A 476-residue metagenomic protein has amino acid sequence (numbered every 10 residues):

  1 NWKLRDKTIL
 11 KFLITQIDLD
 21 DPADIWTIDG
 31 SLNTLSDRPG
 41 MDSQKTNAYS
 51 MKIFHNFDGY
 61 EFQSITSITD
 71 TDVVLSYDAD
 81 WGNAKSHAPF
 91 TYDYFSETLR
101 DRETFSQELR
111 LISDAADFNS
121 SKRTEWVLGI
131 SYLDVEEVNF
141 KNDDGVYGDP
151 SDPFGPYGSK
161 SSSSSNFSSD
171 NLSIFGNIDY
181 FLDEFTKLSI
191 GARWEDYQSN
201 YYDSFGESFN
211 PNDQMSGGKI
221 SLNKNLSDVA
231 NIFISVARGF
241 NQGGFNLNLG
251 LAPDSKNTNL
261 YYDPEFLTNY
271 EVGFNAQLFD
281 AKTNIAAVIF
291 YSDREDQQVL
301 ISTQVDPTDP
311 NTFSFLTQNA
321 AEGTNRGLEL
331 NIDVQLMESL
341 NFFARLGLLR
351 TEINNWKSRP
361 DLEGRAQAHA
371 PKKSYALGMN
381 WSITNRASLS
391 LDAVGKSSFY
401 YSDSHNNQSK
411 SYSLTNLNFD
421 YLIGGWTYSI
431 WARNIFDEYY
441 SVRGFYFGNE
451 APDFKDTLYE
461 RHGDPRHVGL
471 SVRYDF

Functional and structural regions predicted by a protein language model:
N1-D20, K45-M51, E103, Q107 (+8 more regions): Transmembrane beta-barrel wall of Gram-negative outer-membrane proteins
K7-I9, I14-A48, V73, S86-Y92 (+2 more regions): Flexible loop and strand-edge segments within Gram-negative outer membrane beta-barrel domains
D18-D29, E136-V138, Q198-N200, N223-E271 (+5 more regions): Surface-exposed extracellular loop regions of Gram-negative outer-membrane beta-barrel proteins, predominantly
D24, E61-T104, E108, S169-S204 (+4 more regions): Surface-exposed extracellular loop regions of Gram-negative outer-membrane beta-barrel proteins
K52-A79, N225, N231-A237, Y261-R326 (+4 more regions): Membrane-embedded beta-barrel scaffold of Gram-negative outer-membrane proteins
I112-S113, W126-G129, F181-L188, Y291-D293 (+2 more regions): Gram-negative outer-membrane beta-barrel transporters
R123-S227, Q242, N257, S358-L362: Signature of Gram-negative outer-membrane beta-barrel scaffolds
F342, G395-Y400, Y421-F476: C-terminal beta-signal and adjacent terminal beta-strands/loops of Gram-negative outer-membrane beta-barrel proteins
